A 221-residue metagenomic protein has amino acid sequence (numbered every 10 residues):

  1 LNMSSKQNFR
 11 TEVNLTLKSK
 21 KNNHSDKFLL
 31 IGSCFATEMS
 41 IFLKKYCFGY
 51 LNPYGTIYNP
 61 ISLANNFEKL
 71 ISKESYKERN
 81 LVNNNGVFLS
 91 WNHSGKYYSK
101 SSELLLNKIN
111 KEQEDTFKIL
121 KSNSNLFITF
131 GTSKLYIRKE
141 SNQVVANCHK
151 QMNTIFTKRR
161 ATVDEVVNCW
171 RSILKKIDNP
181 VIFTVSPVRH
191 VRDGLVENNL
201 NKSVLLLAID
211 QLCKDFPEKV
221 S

Functional and structural regions predicted by a protein language model:
L1-V220: Extracellular glycan-modifying ectodomains
